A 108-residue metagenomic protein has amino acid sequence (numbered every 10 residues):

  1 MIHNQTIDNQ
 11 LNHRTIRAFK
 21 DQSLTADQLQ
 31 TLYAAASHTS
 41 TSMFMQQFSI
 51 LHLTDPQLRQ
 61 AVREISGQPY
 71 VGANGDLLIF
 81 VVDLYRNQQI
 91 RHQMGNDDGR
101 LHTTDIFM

Functional and structural regions predicted by a protein language model:
M1-M108: Acidic, surface-exposed loops and disordered segments
